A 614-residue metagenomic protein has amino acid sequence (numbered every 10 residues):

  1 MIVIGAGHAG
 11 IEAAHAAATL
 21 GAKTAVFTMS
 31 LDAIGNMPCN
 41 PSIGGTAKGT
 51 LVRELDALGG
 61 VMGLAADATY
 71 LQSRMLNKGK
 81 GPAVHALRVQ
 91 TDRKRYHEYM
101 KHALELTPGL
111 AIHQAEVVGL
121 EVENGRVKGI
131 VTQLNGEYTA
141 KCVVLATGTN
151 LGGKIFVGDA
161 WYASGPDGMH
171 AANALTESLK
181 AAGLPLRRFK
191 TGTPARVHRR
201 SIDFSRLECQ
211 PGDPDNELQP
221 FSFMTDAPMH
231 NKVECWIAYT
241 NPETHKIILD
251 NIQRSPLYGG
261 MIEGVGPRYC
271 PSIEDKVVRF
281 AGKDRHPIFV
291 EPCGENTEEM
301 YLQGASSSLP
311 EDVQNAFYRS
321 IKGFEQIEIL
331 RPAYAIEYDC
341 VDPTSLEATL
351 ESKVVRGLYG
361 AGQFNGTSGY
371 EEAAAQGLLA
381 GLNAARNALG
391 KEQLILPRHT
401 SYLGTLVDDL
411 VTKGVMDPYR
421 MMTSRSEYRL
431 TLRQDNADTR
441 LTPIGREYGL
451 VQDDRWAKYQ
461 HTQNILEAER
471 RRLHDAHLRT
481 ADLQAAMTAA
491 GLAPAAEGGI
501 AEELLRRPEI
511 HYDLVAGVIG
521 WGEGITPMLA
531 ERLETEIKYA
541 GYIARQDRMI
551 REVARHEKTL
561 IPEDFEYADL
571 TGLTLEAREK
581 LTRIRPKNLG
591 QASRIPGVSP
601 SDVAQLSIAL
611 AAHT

Functional and structural regions predicted by a protein language model:
M1-A9: Beta1/beta-strand and adjacent pyrophosphate-binding region of the FAD-binding site in flavoprotein oxidoreductases
H15-E123, L134, A146-A163, H170-L175 (+2 more regions): Conserved N-terminal/central alpha/beta ligand/cofactor-binding core
T19, L55, A373-L396: Internal hydrophobic alpha-helix adjacent to the cofactor/substrate pocket in enzyme cavities
S30-D32, K48, M75, T176-N315 (+3 more regions): An anion/pyrophosphate-binding glycine-rich loop and adjacent beta-alpha core in soluble alpha-beta enzymes
A33, T193, E351-V354, A385-P418: Active-site-proximal substrate-binding core of FAD-dependent oxidoreductases
Q133-C142: Core beta-strand elements of the Rossmann-like FAD/NAD(P) dinucleotide-binding domain in flavoenzyme oxidoreductases
Y301-T367, I395-D408, T526-K580, R585: A glycine-rich dinucleotide-binding beta-alpha-beta segment and adjacent secondary-structure elements that constitute
R425, T431, A437, T442-A604 (+1 more regions): Extended, charge-enriched "interface" segments that sit outside catalytic cores
